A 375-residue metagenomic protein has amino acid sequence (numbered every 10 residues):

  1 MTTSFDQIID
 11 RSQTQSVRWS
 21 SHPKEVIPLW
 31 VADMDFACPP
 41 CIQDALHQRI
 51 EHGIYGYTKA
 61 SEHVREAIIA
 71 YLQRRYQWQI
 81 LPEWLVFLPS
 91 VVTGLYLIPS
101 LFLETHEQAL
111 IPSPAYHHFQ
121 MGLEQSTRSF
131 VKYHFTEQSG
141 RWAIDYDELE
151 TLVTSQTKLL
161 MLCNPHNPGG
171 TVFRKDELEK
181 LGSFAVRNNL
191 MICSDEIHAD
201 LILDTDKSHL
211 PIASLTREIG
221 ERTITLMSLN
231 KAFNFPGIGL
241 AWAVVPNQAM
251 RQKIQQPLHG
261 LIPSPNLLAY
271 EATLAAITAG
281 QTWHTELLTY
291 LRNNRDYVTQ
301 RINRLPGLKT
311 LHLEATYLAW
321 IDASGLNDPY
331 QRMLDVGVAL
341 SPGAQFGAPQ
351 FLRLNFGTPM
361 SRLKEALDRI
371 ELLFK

Functional and structural regions predicted by a protein language model:
T2-S90, L97, A276: N-terminal small-domain helix-loop-helix segment of the aminotransferase-like
L101-L123: Conserved PLP-anchoring active-site segment centered on the Schiff-base-forming lysine
S126, R187-N188, I219, L305 (+1 more regions): Helix C-cap/helix->beta junction micro-motif
T136-K207: Active-site phosphate-binding strand-loop segment of PLP-dependent enzymes
E150, R332-S341, Q345-K375: PLP-dependent enzyme catalytic core of the Aspartate aminotransferase-like
R217, E221-R292: Conserved core segment of the aminotransferase class I/II
L274, Y290-T299, T310-A323, G347: Conserved glycine-rich beta-strand-loop-beta hairpin in the small C-terminal domain of fold type I
